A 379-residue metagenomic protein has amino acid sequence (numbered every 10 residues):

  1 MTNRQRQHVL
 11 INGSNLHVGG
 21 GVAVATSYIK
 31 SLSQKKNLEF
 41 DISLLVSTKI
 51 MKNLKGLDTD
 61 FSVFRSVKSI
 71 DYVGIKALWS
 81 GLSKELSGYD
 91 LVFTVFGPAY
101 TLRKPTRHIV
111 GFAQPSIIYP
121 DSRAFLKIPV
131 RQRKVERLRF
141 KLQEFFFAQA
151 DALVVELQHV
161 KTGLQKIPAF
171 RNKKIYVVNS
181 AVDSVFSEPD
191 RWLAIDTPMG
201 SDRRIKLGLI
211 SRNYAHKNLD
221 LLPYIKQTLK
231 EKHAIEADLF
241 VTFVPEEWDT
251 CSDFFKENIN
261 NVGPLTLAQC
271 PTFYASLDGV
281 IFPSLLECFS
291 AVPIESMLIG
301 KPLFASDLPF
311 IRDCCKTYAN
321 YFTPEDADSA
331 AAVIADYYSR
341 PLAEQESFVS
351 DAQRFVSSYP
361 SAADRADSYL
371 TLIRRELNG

Functional and structural regions predicted by a protein language model:
L10, P198-K217, P223-K226: Conserved donor-binding/catalytic core segment of Leloir-type glycosyltransferases
F61-R65, W248-P271: Nucleotide-activated donor-binding/catalytic signature segment of Leloir-type glycosyltransferases, i.e., the conserved
Q132-L153: Membrane-proximal helix-turn-helix segments that form the acceptor-binding/catalytic region of lipid-linked
A148-P189: Donor nucleotide-sugar binding/catalytic pocket of nucleotide-sugar-dependent glycosyltransferases
L285: Aromatic "clamp/platform" in nucleotide-sugar-dependent glycosyltransferases that forms part of the donor/acceptor
P302-A305: Short hydrophobic beta-strand element within catalytic cores of glycosyltransferases and related nucleotide-activated
N320-D328, A335-L342: Conserved acidic donor-binding segment of nucleotide-sugar-dependent glycosyltransferases
L342, E346-N378: A charged, aromatic-enriched C-terminal amphipathic alpha-helix characteristic of glycosyltransferases across folds
